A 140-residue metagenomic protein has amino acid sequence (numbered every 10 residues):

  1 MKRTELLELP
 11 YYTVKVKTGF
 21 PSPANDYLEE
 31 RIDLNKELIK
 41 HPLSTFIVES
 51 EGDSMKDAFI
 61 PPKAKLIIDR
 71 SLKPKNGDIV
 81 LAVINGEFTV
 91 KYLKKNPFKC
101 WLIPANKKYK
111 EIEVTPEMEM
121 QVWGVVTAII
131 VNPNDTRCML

Functional and structural regions predicted by a protein language model:
M1-K56, E87-F88, K99, K110 (+2 more regions): Short, positionally conserved secondary-structure boundary motifs
D57-P61: A short glycine-leucine-enriched loop at secondary-structure breakpoints that most characteristically corresponds
P62, V83-F88, M120-Q121: Short coil-to-beta-strand transition motifs
K63-A64, D78: Structural motif
I67-I68, L81: Hydrophobic beta-strand signal
N76-V90, K94-C100: Short, compositionally biased
I103-E117: Short solvent-exposed strand/turn elements
